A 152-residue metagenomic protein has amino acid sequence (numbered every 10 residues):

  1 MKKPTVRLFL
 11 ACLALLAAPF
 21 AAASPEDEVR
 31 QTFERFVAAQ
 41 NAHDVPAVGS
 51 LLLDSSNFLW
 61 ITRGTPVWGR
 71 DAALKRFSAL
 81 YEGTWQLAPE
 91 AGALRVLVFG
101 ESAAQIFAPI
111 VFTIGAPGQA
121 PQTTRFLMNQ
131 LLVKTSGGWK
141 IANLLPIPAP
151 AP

Functional and structural regions predicted by a protein language model:
M1-L10: Bacterial N-terminal signal peptides that target proteins for export
C12-L51, S55: Short, low-complexity N-terminal intrinsically disordered segments enriched in polar/charged residues
E28, A72-G118: Surface-exposed, charged secondary-structure patches
R35-A38, L59-P66, G118: Second-shell loop/turn segments in exported
F36, V48-G49, F58, A73 (+2 more regions): Hydrophobic pocket/interface hotspot
L52, G64, G100, A108-F112 (+2 more regions): A mature extracytoplasmic/lumenal domain signature
N57-W68, Y81-G83, F99: A short gly/proline-enriched turn/hairpin at secondary-structure junctions
R125-P152: Short beta-strand edge/turn micro-motifs at domain boundaries
